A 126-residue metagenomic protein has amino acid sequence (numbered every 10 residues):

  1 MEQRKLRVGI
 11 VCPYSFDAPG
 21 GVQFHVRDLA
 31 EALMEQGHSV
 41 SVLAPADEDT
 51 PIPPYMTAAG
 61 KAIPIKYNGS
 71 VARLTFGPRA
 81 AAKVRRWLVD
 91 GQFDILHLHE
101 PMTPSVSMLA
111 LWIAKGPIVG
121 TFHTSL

Functional and structural regions predicted by a protein language model:
M1-Q3, W112: Short, flexible hinge/linker loops that cap or flank conserved catalytic cores
K5-L6, C12-D17, V26-R27, E31-R79 (+1 more regions): N-terminal strand-loop element at the rim of the active site of nucleotide-sugar-dependent glycosyltransferases
V8, I95-H97, M108-L126: Active-site proximal beta-strand in glycosyltransferases
P13-Y14, E100, H123-T124: Glycine-rich His-Gly loop
G20, I52-P53, V106-L109: Short glycine-/acidic-enriched loop or helix-start segments at secondary-structure transitions that form or flank
Q23: Membrane-embedded glycan transfer/ligation machinery that uses polyprenyl lipid-linked sugar donors/oligosaccharides
A80, P101-P104, L126: Short beta->alpha connector loops
R86-S105, V119: Short N-terminal targeting/anchoring amphipathic segment
